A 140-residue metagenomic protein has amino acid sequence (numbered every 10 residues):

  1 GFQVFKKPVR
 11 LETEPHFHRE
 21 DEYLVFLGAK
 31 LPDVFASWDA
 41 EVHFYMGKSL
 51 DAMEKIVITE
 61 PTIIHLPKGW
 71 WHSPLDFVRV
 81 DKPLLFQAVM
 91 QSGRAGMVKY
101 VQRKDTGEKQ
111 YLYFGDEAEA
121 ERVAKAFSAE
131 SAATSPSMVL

Functional and structural regions predicted by a protein language model:
G1-L27, L140: A short glycine-rich, His/Asp/Glu-containing loop-to-beta-strand
K7-R10, M46-A52, K68-W71: Short acidic (Asp/Glu) patches
R10-H18, V34-S37, K55-I56, L75-F77: Short histidine-centered beta-strand/loop micro-motifs that create catalytic or ligand/metal-coordination sites
E20-E22, D39-E41, W71, P83-F86: Extracellular structured ligand-interaction cores
F26-T59, M97-K99: A short beta-strand-loop-beta hairpin characteristic of the jelly-roll/cupin
L27-A29, K68-W70, M90: Short, flexible loop/turn elements at secondary-structure junctions
M53-V78: Conserved metal-binding segment of the jelly-roll/cupin
L75-V139: Double-stranded beta-helix
